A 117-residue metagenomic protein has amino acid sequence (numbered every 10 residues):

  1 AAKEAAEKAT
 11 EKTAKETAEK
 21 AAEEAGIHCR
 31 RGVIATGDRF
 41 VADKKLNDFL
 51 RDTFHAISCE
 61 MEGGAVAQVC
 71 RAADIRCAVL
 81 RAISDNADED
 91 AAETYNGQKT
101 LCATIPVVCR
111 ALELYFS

Functional and structural regions predicted by a protein language model:
A1-A2, A14-S117: Glycine-rich phosphate- or other oxyanion-binding loops that anchor nucleotides, phosphorylated ligands
